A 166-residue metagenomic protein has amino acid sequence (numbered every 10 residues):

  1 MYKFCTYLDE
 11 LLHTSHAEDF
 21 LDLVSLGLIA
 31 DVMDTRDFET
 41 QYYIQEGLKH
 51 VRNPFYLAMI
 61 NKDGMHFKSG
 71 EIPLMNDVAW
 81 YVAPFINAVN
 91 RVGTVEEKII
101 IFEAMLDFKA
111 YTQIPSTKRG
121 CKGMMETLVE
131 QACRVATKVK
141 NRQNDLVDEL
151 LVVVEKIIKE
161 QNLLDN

Functional and structural regions predicted by a protein language model:
Y2-K3, Y7: Short amphipathic alpha-helical face segments that pack within enzyme cores and frequently flank/anchor catalytic
D9-N166: Hydrophobic helix-and-loop "lid/oligomerization" segment in the mid-to-C-terminal part of catalytic domains
